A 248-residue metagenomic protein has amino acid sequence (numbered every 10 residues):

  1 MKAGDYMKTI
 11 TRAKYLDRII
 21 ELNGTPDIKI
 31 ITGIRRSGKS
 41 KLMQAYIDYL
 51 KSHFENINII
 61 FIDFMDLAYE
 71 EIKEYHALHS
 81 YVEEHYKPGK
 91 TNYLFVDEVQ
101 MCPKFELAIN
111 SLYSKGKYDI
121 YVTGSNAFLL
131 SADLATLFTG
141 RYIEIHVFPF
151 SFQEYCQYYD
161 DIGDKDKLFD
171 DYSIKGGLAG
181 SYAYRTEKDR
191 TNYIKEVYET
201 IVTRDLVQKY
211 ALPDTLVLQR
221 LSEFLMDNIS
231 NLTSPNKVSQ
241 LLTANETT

Functional and structural regions predicted by a protein language model:
K2-T9, P149, Q153-T248: Interdomain hinge/linker elements that couple catalytic modules in large macromolecular machines
T9-P26: Pre-Walker A adenine-sensing motif
I31: Hydrophobic anchor at the beta1->P-loop junction of P-loop NTPases
K39: Conserved lysine of the Walker
L42, Y46: Hydrophobic positions on the alpha1 helix immediately C-terminal to the Walker A/P-loop
I60-N92: Short glycine-rich substrate-engagement loop in P-loop NTPases that contacts/grips substrate
D119-S125, H146: Structural recognition of the conserved hydrophobic beta-strand(s) that form the central parallel beta-sheet of P-loop
F128-E144, Y159-D160: Short regulatory helix/loop adjacent to the ATP-binding pocket of P-loop NTPases
